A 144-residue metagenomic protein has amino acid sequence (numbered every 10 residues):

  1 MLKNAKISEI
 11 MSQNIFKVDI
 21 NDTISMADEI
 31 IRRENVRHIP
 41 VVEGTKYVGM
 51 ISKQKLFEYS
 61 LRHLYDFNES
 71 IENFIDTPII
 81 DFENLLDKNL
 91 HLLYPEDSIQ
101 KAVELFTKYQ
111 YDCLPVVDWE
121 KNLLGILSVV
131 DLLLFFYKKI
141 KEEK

Functional and structural regions predicted by a protein language model:
M1-N14, S52-H91, S98-I99, V103-T107 (+1 more regions): Tandem CBS (Bateman) regulatory domains
V18-N35, V41-E43, L92-Q110, V117 (+2 more regions): The conserved cystathionine-beta-synthase
I31-E34, I39-K55, F106, L114-V130: A glycine-centered beta-loop-beta connector
